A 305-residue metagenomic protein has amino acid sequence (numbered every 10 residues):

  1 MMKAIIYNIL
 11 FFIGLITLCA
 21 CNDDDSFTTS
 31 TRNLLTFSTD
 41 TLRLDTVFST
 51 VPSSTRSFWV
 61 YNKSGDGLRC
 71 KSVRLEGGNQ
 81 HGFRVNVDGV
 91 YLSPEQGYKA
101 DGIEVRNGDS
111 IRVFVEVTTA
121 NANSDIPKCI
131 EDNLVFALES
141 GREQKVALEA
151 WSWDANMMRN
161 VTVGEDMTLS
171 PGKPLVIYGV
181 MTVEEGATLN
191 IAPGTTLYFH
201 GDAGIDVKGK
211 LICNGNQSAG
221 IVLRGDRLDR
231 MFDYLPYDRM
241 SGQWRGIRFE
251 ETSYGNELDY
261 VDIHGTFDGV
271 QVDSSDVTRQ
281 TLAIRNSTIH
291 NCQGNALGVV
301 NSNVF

Functional and structural regions predicted by a protein language model:
M1-I9: Bacterial N-terminal signal peptides that target proteins for export
T17-A20: C-terminal motif of bacterial Sec signal peptides marking the signal peptidase cleavage site
D23: Short, conserved catalytic or interaction motifs in soluble domains
S26-T28, L35-T46, V51-P52, S57 (+1 more regions): Beta-strand/loop edge motif enriched in small/polar residues
S53-T55, G65-C70: Short acidic/proline- and small/hydrophobic-mixed sequence motifs that coincide with surface turns and coil-to-beta
V60-S64: Asparagine-centered strand-capping/turn motif at beta-strand->loop junctions
E76-Y98: Short, solvent-exposed loop/linker segments at beta-strand-coil boundaries, enriched for Pro/Gly and Ser/Thr
